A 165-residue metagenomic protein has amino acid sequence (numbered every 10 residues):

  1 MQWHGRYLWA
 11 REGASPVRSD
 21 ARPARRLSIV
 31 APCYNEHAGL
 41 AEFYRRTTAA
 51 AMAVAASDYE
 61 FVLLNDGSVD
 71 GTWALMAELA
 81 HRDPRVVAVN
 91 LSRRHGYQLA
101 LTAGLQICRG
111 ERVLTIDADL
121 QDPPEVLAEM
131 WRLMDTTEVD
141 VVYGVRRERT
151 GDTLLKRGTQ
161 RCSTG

Functional and structural regions predicted by a protein language model:
M1-A49: N-proximal low-complexity "stem/linker" segments adjacent to membrane-targeting elements
I29, T47, G104, D119 (+1 more regions): Residue-level signature of catalytic and energy-coupling elements of molecular machines, predominantly ATP/GTP-dependent
A31, A55-G67, V89-N90: Short beta-strand/loop segment that forms part of the nucleotide-sugar
A38-E42, D70-E78: Acidic helix N-cap motif at the loop->helix transition within catalytic regions of sugar-transfer enzymes
A51-S57, L79-R85: Short helix-capping segments at alpha-helix termini
N65-A74, L120-Q121: A conserved acidic beta->alpha catalytic loop
R85-I107, R112, P124-G165: Acceptor/aglycone-binding surface of glycosyltransferases and processive sugar-polymer synthases
